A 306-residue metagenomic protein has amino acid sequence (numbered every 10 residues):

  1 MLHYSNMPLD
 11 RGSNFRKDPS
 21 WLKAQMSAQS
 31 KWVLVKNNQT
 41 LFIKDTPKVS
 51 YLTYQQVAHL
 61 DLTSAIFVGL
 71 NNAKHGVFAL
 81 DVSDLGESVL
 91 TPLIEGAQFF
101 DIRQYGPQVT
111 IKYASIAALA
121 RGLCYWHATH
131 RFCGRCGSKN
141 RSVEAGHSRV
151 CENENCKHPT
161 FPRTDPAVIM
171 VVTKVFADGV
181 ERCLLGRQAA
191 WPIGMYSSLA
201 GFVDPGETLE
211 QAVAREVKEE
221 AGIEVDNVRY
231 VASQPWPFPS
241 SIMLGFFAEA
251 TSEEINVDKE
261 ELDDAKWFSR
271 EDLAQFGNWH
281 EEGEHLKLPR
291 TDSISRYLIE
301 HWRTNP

Functional and structural regions predicted by a protein language model:
M1-H130, R141, P192-Y196, D258-P306: Nudix hydrolase/Nudix homology domain
A118-V171: Cys/His-rich short segments
R149-S197, E224-V225: N-terminal strand-loop-strand
V150, R229-S240: Beta-rich nucleic-acid/ligand-interaction surfaces
T173, E249-T251, F268-S269: Solvent-exposed residues in well-ordered beta-strands and their adjoining turns, especially edge/terminal strands
P192, P237-P239, N256: Short glycine/serine/proline-enriched coil/turn segments at secondary-structure junctions
S198-A232, F246, S252-E254: The catalytic Nudix box helix
P239-G245, E282: Short glycine/threonine-rich loop-to-helix capping motif typified by GTGT followed within a few residues by an Asp-Pro
